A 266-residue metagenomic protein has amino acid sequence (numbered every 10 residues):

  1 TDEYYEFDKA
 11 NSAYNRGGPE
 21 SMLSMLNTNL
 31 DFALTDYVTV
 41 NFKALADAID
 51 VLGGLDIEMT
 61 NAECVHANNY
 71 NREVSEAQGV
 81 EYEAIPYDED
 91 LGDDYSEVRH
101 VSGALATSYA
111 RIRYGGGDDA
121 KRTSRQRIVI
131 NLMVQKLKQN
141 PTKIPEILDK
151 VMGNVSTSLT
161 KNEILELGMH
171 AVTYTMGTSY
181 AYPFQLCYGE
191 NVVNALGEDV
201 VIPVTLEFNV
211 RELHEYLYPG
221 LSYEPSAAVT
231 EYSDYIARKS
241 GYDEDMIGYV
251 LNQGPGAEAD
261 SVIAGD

Functional and structural regions predicted by a protein language model:
T1, Y5, Q139, P145 (+1 more regions): C-terminal solvent-exposed extensions
F7, N11, P19-N27, F42-A46 (+8 more regions): Extracytoplasmic/secreted envelope proteins and their assembly/folding machinery, especially bacterial periplasmic
F7-R16, L30-D36, I112-K121, V134-K138 (+2 more regions): Second-shell loop/turn segments in exported
S12-Y87, V155-I164: Amphipathic, coiled-coil-like alpha-helical scaffolding segments used for oligomerization/assembly
N15, N27-D31, D50-I57, G115 (+4 more regions): Sec-exported extracytoplasmic/periplasmic mature domains
D36-T39, S108-Y109, S179-P183: Structural recognition of the beta-strand scaffold that forms the well-ordered cores of secreted hydrolase catalytic
F42-L45, I112, A228: Aromatic-residue hotspot detector
D47-K143, I147: Flexible, polar/acidic helix-loop-strand segments at domain edges
